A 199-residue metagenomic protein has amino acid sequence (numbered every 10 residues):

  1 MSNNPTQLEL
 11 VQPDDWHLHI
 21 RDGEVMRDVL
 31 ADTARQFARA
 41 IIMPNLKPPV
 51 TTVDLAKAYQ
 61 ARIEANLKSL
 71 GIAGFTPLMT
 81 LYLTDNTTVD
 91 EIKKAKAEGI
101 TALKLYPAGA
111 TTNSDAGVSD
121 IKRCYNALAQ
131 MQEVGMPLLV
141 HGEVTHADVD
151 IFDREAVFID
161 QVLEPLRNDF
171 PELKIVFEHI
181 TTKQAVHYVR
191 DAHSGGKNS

Functional and structural regions predicted by a protein language model:
M1-A34: Replace "His-x-His-based motif
N3, T87-L105, T111-S199: Histidine/acidic residue-rich metal-binding segments in metalloenzymes
N4-P5, E64-G74, D191-N198: Intrinsically disordered, low-complexity coil segments
D14-W16, L30-D54, I72-T84, I100-N113 (+2 more regions): Divalent metal-dependent hydrolysis catalytic cores, especially in the metallo-beta-lactamase
G23-D32, N86-K96: Short, acidic/polar
Q36, R62-L70, V134, D169: Change "in soluble alpha/beta enzymes" to "in soluble alpha/beta proteins
V53-R62: Glycine-rich loop at the start of a catalytic domain that most often binds anionic cofactors/ligands
I63, K68-I72, M79-E91: Glycine-rich nucleotide/cofactor/substrate-binding loop typically near the N-terminus or early in the first domain
